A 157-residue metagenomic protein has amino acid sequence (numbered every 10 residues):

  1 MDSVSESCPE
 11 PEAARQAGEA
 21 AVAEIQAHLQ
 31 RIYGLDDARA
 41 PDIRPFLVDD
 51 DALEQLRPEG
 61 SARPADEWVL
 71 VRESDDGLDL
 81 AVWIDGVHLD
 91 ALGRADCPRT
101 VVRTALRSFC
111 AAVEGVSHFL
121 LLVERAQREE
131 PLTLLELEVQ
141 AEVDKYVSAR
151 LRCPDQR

Functional and structural regions predicted by a protein language model:
M1-S5, R150-C153: N-terminal amphipathic/basic-hydrophobic helices that include classical n-h-c signal peptides and signal-anchor
D2-D66: The feature captures two recurrent sequence modes
E59-L106, F119: Active-site scaffold of zinc-dependent metalloenzymes
P98-V101, V123-E136: Short helix/strand-bridging catalytic loops that position acidic/His residues to coordinate divalent metals and engage
L106-R107, A111, P131, L135: Short, conserved micro-motifs enriched in small and acidic residues
R107-V123: Active-site recognition of the HExxH zinc-binding catalytic motif
L122-A126, S148-L151: Extended, well-ordered alpha-helical segments in internal regulatory regions
P131-R157: Post-HExxH zinc-binding segment in Zn-dependent metallohydrolases
